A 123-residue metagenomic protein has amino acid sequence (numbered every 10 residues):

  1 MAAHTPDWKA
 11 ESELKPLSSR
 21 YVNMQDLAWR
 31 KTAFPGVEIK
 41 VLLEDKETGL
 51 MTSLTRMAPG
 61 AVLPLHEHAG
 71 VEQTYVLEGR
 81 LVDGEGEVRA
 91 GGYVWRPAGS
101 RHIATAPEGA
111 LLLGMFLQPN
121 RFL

Functional and structural regions predicted by a protein language model:
M1-T48: A short, N-terminal "cap"/entry segment at the start of jelly-roll beta-barrel domains of the cupin/DSBH fold
G36-H68, E87, P97-R101: Conserved short histidine dyad/triad with adjacent acidic residue
V37, A98-L123: Ligand-binding loop in jelly-roll beta-barrel domains
L50-T52, T74, A110-L111: Structural motif
A58-P59, E67-G84, A90: Glycine- and acidic-residue-biased ligand/ion/polar-headgroup-sensing regions
V62, Q73, R121-L123: A short local loop/turn or secondary-structure capping micro-motif enriched for an aromatic residue
V82-A106: Short acidic-glycine-tyrosine-enriched beta hairpin
